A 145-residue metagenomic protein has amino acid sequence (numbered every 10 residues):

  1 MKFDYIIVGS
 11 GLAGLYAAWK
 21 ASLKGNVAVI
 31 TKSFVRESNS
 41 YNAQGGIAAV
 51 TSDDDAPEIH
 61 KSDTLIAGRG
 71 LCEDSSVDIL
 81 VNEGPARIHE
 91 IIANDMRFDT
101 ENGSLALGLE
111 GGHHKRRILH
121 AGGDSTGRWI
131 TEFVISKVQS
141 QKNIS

Functional and structural regions predicted by a protein language model:
M1-K2, E110: A short, basic/flexible loop-to-alpha-helix module at the beginning of a structural domain
D4-V29: N-terminal Rossmann-like FAD-binding beta1-loop-alpha1 element of flavoenzymes
T31, V35-S145: Conserved N-terminal/central alpha/beta ligand/cofactor-binding core
